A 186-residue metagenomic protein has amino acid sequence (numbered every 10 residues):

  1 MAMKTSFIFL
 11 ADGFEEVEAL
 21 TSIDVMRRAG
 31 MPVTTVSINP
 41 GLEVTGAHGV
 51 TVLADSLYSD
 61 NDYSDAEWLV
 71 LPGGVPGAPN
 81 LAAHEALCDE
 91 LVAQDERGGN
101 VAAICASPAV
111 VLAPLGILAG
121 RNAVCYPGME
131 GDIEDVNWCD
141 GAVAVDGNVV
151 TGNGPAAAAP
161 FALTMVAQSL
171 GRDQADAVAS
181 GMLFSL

Functional and structural regions predicted by a protein language model:
K4-I8, F14, R28-S37, D55-L186: Active-site-adjacent pocket-lining segments in enzyme domains
F14-E18, E43: Short N-terminal binding/cap micro-motifs at the start of the first secondary-structure element
L20, S37-P40: Short glycine/proline-centered loop/turn elements that form peptide/ligand docking sites
T21-S22, E90: Hydrophobic residues within alpha-helices that form the first helical element adjacent to the glycine-rich loop
E43-A47, T51-D55: A cross-family phosphate/adenosyl-ligand binding-site feature
